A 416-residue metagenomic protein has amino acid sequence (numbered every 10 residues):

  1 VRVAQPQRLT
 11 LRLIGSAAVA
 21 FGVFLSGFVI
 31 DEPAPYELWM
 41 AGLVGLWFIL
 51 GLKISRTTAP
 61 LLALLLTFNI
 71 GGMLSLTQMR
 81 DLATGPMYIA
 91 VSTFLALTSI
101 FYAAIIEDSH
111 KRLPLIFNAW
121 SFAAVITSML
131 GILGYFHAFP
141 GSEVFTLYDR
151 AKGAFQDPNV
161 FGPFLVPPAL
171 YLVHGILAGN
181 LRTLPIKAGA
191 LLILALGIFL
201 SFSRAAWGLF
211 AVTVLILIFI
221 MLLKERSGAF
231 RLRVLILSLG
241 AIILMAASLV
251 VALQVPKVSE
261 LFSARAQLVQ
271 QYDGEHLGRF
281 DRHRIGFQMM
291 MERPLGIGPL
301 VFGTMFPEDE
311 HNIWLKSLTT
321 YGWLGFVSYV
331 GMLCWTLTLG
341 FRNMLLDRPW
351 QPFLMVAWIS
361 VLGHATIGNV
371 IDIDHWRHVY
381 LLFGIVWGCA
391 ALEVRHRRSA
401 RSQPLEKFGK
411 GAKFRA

Functional and structural regions predicted by a protein language model:
V1-K53, N69-M79, H364-T366, L381: N-terminal signal-anchor transmembrane segment
R2, L43-V44, M73, P114-T146 (+4 more regions): Alpha-helical transmembrane segments of multi-pass inner-membrane proteins
A4-L13, F48-A63, G175-G189, E225-L237 (+1 more regions): Membrane-interface helix-loop-helix junctions at transmembrane boundaries of multi-pass membrane enzymes, predominantly
G15-G22, A124, L192, F341-V370 (+1 more regions): Loop-to-helix entry and N-terminal half of a specific, functionally important transmembrane alpha helix in multi-pass
M40-W47, V214-L215, M355-A365, I373-A416: Transmembrane alpha-helices of multi-pass inner-membrane enzymes
P60-G72, L82-I105, L115-A124, P167: Aromatic-anchored transmembrane helix interface
G141, F145-L147, L268-L324, F341-L345: Long extracytoplasmic/lumenal interhelical loops at the membrane interface of multi-pass membrane proteins
M221-Q270, R284-M291, F414-R415: A membrane-periplasm/extracellular boundary helix in multi-pass inner-membrane enzymes that assemble envelope glycans
